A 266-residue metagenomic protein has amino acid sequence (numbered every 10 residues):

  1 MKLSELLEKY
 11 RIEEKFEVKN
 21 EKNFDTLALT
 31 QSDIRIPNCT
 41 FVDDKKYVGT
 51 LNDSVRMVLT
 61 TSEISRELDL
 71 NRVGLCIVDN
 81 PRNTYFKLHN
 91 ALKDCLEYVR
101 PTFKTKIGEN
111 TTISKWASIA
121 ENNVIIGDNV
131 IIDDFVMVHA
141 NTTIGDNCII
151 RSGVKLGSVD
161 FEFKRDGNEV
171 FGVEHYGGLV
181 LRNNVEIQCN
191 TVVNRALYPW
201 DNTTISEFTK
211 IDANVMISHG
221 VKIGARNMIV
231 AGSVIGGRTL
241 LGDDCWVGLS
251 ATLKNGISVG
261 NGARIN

Functional and structural regions predicted by a protein language model:
M1-K104, E109-N110, N147, G153-V154 (+2 more regions): Terminal amphipathic alpha-helical/low-complexity segments used for targeting or macromolecular assembly
F41, R100-N266: Structural signal for interior beta-strand "rungs" in well-ordered beta-sheet cores of soluble enzyme domains
